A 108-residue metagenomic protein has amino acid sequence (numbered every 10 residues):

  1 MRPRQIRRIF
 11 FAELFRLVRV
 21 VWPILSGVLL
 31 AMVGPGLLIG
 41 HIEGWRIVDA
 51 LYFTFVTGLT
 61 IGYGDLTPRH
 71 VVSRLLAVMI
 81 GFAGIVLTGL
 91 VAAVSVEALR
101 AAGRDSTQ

Functional and structural regions predicted by a protein language model:
M1-G40, G44, G81-Q108: Cytoplasmic (intracellular) domains, linkers, and terminal tails of multi-pass ion channels
A50-R104: Pore domain of cation channels
